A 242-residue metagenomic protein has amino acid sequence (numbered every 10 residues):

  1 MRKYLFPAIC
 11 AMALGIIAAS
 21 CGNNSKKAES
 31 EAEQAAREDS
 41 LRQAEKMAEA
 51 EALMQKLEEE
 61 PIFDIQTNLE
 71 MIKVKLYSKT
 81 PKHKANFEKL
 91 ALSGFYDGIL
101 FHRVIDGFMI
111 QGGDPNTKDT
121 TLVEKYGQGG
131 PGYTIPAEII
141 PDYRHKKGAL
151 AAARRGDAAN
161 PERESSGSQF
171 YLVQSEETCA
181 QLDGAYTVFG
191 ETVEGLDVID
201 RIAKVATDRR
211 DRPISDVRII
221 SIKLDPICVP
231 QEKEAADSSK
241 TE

Functional and structural regions predicted by a protein language model:
R2, F6-P7, I17, C21-E242: Cyclophilin-like peptidyl-prolyl cis-trans isomerases
C10-L14: Hydrophobic helical h-region of N-terminal Sec-dependent signal peptides in bacterial secretory/periplasmic proteins
